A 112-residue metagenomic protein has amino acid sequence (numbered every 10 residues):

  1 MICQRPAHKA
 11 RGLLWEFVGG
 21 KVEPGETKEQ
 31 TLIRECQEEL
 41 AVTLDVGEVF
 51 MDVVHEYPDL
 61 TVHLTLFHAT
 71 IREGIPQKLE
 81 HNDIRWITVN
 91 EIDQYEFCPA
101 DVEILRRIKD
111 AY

Functional and structural regions predicted by a protein language model:
M1-E16: N-terminal strand-loop-strand
I2, E48-M51: A structural microfeature
C3, G25, Y95: Residues that scaffold the ATP/ADP-binding catalytic core of kinase and kinase-like folds
C3-P6, G20, T70, I87-V89: Generic beta-structure capping elements
A7, V22, V54: Short, glycine/serine-rich, charged loops/turns that create anion-binding and catalytic segments at active sites
F17-V49, T88: The catalytic Nudix box helix
T43, M51-I75, R85, I108: Active-site-adjacent beta-strand/loop module that shapes the phosphate/pyrophosphate-binding cleft
H68-T70, Q77-I108: NUDIX/MutT-family hydrolases
